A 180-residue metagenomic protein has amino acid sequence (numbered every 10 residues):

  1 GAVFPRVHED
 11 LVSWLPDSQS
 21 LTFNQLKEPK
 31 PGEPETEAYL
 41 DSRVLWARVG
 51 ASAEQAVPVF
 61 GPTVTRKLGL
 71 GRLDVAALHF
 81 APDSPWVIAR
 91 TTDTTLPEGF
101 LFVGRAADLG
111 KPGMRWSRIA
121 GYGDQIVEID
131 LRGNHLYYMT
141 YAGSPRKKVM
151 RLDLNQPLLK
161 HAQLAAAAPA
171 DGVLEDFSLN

Functional and structural regions predicted by a protein language model:
G1-N180: Peripheral, non-catalytic segments that deliver or gate enzyme domains
